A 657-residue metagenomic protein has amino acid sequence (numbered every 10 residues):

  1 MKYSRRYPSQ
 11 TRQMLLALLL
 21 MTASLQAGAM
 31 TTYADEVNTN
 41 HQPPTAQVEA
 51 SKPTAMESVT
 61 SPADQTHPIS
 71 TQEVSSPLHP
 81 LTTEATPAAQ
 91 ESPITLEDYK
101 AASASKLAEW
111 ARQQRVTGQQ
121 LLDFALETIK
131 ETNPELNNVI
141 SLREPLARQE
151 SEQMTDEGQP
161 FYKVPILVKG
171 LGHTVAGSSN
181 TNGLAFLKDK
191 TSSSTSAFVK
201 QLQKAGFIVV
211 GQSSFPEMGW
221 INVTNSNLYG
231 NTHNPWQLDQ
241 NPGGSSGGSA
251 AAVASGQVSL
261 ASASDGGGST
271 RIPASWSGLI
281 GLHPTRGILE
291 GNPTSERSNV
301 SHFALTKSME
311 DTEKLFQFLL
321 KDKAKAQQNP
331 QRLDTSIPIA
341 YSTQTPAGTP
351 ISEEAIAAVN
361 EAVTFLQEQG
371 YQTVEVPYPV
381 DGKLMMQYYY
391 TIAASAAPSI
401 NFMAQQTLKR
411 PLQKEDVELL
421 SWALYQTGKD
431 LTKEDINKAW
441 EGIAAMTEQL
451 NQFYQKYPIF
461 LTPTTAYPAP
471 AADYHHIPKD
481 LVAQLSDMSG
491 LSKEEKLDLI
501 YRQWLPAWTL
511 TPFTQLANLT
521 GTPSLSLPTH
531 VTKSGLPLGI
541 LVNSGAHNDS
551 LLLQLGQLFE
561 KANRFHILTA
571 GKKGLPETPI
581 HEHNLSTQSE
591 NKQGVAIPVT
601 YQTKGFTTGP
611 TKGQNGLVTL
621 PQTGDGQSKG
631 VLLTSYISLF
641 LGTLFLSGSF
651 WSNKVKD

Functional and structural regions predicted by a protein language model:
Y3, R12-L19, A27-S141, P576: An N-terminal boundary/leader segment
Y3, T31-T86, L568-Y636, N653-D657: Intrinsically disordered, low-complexity repeat and linker tracts
E73-P77, P93-L260: Gly/Ser-rich catalytic/binding loops embedded in alpha/beta enzyme cores
T86-L96, F161-N182, A397-N451, T464-Y467 (+2 more regions): Short helix-loop capping/hinge segments that flank enzyme active sites or metal/cofactor-binding pockets
K100, D322-T391, E418, W422-L424 (+1 more regions): Gly/Ser-rich, acidic/histidine-flanked active-site/gating loops
K169, L431-I580: Glycine-rich, small-residue loops and helix-cap segments that act as flexible hinges at active-site edges
S196, K200-F316, P523-L527, P537-G539: Short glycine/serine-rich loop segments
S264, L279-V363, F565-T569: A short helix-breaking turn/cap at a secondary-structure junction
